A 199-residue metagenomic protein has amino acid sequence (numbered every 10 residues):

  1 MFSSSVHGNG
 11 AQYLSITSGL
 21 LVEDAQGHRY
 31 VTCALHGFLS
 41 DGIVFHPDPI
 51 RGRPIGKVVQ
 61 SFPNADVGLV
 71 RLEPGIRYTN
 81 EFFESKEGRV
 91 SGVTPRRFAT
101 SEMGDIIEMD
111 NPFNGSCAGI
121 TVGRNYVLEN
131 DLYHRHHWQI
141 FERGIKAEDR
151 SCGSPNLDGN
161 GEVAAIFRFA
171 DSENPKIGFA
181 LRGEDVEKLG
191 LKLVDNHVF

Functional and structural regions predicted by a protein language model:
F2-H136, L157-N160, R168: Serine endopeptidase catalytic core focused on the charge-relay Asp
V58, M109, G144-I145, N174: Short, flexible coil/linker segments at or flanking structured domains
G88, N125-V127, Q139, N174 (+1 more regions): Generic alpha-helical propensity signal that fires on short helical segments and nearby coil/disordered stretches
D131-R150, I166: Extracellular trypsin-like serine protease catalytic domains
K146-E148, N156-F199: C-terminal subregion of chymotrypsin/trypsin-like serine protease catalytic domains
